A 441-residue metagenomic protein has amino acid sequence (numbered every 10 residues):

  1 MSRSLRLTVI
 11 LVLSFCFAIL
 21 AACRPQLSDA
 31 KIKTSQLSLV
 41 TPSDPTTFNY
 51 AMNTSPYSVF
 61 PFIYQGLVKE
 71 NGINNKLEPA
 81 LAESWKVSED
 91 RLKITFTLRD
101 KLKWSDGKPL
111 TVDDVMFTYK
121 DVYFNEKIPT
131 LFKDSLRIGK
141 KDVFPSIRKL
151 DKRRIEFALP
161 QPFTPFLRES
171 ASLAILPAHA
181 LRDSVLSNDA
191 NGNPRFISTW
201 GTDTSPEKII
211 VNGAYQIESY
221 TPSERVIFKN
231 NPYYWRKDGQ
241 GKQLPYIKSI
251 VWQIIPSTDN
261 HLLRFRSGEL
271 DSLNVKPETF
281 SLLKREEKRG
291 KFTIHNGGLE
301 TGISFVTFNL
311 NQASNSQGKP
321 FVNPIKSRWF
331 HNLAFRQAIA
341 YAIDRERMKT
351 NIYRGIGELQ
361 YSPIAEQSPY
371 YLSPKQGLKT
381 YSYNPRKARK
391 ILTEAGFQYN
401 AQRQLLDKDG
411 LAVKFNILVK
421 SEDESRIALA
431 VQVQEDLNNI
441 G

Functional and structural regions predicted by a protein language model:
M1-S35, S146, A401, L405: Short, low-complexity disordered leader/linker segments with a strong preference for bacterial N-terminal type II
A22-D29, G72-I73, R99-P129, V143-I147 (+4 more regions): Extracytoplasmic/periplasmic ligand-capture domains
V40-E89, K120, K127, I210: N-terminal lobe/hinge region of extracytoplasmic solute-binding protein
T41, L81, V87, T97-L98 (+5 more regions): Hydrophobic residues in beta-strands and at strand termini
T41-S58, L81, K108, L131 (+2 more regions): A structural "hinge/loop" feature
S88-E89, D151, P222: Residue-level recognition of beta-strand termini and adjacent short loop/turns
D134-G192: Surface-exposed binding/hinge segments that line and control ligand-binding clefts or catalytic entry sites
